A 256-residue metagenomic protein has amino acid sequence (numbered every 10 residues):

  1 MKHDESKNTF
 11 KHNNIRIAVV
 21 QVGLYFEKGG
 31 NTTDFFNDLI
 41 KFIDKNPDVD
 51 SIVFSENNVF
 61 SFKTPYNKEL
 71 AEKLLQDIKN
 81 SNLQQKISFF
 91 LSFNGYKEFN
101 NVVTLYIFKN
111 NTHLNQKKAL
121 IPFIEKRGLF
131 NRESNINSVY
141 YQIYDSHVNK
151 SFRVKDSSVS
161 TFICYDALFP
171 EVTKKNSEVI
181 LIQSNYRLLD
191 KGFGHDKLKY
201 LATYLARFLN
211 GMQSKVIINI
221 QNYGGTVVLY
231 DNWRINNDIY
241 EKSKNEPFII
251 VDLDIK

Functional and structural regions predicted by a protein language model:
H3-I121: Soluble catalytic regions of membrane-associated enzymes that act on cell-envelope and secretory-pathway components
N8-K11, S81, S151-R153, F208-G211: Short, conserved catalytic or adaptor-binding loops enriched in Gly and charged residues
T9, V22, S157, N185-Y186: Residue-level marker of positions within ordered structural domains that often coincide with functionally constrained
T9-N13, I124-G128, F152, V179 (+2 more regions): Active-site regions of metal-assisted phosphoester/phosphodiester hydrolases, unifying DNase/endonuclease modules
N13, N101, V148, N222-G224: Residues that flank catalytic or metal-binding motifs in active/ligand-binding sites
F36, D145, K199-T203: A structural signal for well-ordered alpha-helical scaffolds and beta->alpha junctions
Y66-F90, K97, S158-V159, I163-I249 (+1 more regions): CN hydrolase (nitrilase-like) catalytic-core segments centered on the catalytic cysteine and neighboring Lys/Glu
N100-P170, K174, K244, I255: Active-site catalytic loop in hydrolytic enzyme cores
